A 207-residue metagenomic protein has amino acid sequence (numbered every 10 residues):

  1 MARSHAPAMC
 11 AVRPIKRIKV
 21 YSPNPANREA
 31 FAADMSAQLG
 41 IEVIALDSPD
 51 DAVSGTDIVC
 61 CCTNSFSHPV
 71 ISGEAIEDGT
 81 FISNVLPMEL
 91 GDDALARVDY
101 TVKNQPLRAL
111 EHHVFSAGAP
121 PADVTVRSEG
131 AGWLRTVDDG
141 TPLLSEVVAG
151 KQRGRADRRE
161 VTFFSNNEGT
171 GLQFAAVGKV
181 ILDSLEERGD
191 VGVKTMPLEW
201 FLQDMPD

Functional and structural regions predicted by a protein language model:
A2-R3: N-terminal Rossmann-fold NAD(P) dinucleotide-binding loop
A11-S36: NAD(P)-binding Rossmann-fold cofactor-contacting core
R17-Y21, S48, E77, V193-L198: Beta-strand segments within the central parallel beta-sheet cores of soluble alpha/beta enzyme folds
I18-K19, I44, T162: A structural signal for isolated positions on well-ordered beta-strands in alpha/beta enzyme cores
P23-A26, A30, S54, E77 (+2 more regions): Conserved active-site and cofactor/substrate-binding residues in soluble primary-metabolism enzymes
G40-S128: Rossmann-like adenosine-cofactor binding region
A94-P206: Adenosine-phosphate binding glycine-rich loop
